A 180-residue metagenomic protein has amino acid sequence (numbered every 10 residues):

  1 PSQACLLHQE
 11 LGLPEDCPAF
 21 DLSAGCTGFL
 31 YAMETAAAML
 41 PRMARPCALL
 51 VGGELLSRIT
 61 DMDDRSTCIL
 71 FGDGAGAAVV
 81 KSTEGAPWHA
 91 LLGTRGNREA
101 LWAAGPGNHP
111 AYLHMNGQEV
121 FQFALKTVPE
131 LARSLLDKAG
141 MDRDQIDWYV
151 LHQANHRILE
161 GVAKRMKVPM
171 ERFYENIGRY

Functional and structural regions predicted by a protein language model:
P1-C47, K164-Y180: Conserved catalytic cysteine-centered active-site region of acyl-thioester-dependent Claisen-condensing enzymes
A24-T27, G52-S57, T83, R179-Y180: Acidic, glycine-rich active-site loops and adjacent beta-strand->loop/helix elements that engage anionic groups
P41-G72: Flexible, glycine-rich active-site loops centered on histidine and acidic residues that chelate a metal or position
M62-K126, E130-R133: Condensing-enzyme catalytic core mediating Claisen C-C bond formation in acyl metabolism
E130-D147: Phosphate/pyrophosphate-binding loops at sites that engage ATP/ADP/AMP, CoA/4′-phosphopantetheine, polyphosphate
I146-R165, Y180: Glycine-rich phosphate-binding loops at beta-strand->alpha-helix junctions
